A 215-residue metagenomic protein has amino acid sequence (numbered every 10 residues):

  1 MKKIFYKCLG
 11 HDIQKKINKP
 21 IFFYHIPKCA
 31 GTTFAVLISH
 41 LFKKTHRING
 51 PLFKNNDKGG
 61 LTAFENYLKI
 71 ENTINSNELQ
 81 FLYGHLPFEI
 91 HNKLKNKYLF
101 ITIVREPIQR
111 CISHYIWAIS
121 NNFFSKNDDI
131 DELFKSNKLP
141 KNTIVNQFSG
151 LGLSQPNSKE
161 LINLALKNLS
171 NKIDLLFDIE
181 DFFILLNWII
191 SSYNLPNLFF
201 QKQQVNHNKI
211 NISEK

Functional and structural regions predicted by a protein language model:
M1-P20, E65-L68: Membrane-proximal basic amphipathic "stem/tether" segments
L9-G10, I48, K54-I103, Q109-N206 (+1 more regions): PAPS-dependent sulfotransferase catalytic domain
Q14, K19, F42, F100-I101: Long, compositionally biased, intrinsically disordered segments
K16, K28, I179-E180: Short alpha-helix boundary/capping motifs
P20-A63: N-terminal pre-catalytic "stem/leader" segment of glycosyltransferase-like enzymes
T33-F34, R105-P107: Active-site beta-strand/loop microenvironment that shapes enzyme catalytic pockets
